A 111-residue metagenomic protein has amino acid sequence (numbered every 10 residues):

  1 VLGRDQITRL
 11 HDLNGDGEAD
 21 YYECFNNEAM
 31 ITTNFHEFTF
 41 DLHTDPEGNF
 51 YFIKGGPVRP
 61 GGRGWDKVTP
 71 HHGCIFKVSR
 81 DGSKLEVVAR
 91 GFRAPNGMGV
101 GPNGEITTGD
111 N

Functional and structural regions predicted by a protein language model:
V1-N111: Beta-propeller domains with acidic blade repeats across secreted/periplasmic ectodomains and cytosolic WD/CNH propellers
